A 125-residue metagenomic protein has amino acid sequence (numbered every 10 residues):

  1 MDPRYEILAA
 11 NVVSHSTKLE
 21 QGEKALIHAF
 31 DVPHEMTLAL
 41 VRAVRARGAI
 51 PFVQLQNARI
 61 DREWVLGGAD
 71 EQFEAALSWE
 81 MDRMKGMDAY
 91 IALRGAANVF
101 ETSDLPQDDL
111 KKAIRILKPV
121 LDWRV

Functional and structural regions predicted by a protein language model:
M1-V125: Active-site bordering "gate/hinge" segments that shape substrate access to catalytic or cofactor-binding pockets
